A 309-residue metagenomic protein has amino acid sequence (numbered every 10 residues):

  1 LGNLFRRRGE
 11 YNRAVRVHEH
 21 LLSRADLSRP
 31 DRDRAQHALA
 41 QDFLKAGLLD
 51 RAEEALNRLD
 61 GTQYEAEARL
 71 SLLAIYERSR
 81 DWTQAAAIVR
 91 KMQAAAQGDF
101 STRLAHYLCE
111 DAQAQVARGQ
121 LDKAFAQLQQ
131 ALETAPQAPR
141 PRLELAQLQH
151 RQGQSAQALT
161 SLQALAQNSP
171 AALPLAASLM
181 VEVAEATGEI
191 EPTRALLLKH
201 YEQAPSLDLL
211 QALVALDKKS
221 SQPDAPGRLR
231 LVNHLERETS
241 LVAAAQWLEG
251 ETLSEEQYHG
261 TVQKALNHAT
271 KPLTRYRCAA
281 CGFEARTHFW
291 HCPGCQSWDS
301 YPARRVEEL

Functional and structural regions predicted by a protein language model:
L1, L39, L72, L104 (+6 more regions): Structural register within alpha-helical repeat arrays
F5, F43, Y76, L108 (+5 more regions): Residue at a conserved register position within TPR or TPR-like alpha-solenoid repeats
D26, P30, Q63-Y64, Q97 (+4 more regions): Short coil turns that delineate tetratricopeptide repeat
P30-R34, E67, T102-H106, R140 (+3 more regions): Start-of-helix register in tetratricopeptide repeats
